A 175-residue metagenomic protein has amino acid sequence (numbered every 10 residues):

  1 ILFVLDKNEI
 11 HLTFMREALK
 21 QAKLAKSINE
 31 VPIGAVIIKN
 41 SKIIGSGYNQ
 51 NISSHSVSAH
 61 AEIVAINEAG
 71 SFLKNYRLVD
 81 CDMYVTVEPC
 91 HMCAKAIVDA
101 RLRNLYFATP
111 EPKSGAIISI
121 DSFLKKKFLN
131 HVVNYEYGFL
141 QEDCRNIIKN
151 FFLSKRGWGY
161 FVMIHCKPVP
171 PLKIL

Functional and structural regions predicted by a protein language model:
I1-I28, Y76, P89-P168, I174: Zinc-dependent deaminase
N8, N51-I52: A short, polar/acidic, helix/strand-boundary loop motif
N29-I33, V79: Short, basic and Ser/Thr-rich N-terminal targeting/leader segments
I33-S41: Short beta-strand scaffold segments in enzyme catalytic cores
I44-N51: Short beta->alpha transition motifs characteristic of CBS
N51, V85, T109: Residues that line or immediately flank small-molecule/substrate-binding pockets and catalytic motifs
S53-V64: A short, polar/charged loop-to-alpha-helix boundary motif
N75-V87: Immediate flanking context of iron-sulfur cluster ligation sites
